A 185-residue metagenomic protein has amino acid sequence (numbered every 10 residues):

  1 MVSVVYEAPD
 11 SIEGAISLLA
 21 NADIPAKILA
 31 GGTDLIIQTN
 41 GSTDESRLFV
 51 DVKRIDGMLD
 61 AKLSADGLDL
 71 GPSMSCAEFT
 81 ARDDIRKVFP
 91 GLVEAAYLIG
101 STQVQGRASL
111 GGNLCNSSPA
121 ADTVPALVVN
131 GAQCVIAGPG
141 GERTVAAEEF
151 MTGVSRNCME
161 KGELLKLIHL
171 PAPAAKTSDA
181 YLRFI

Functional and structural regions predicted by a protein language model:
M1-I185: C-terminal structural segment of proteins
